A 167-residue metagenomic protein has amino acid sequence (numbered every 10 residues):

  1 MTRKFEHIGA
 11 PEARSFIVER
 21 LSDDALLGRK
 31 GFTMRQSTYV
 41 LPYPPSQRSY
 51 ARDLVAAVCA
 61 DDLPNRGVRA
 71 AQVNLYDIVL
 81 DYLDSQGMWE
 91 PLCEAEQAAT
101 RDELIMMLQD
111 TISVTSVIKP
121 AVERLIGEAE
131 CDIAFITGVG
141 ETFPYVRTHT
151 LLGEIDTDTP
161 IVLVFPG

Functional and structural regions predicted by a protein language model:
I8-E90: N-terminal, charge-rich interaction modules
V40, I133-F135: Structural motif
Y43-Y50, T137-Y145: Gly/Ser/Thr-rich loops at beta-strand to alpha-helix junctions that form or flank small-molecule/cofactor-binding
A70-V117: Long, charge-dense
Y76-I78, G140, F165-G167: Short beta-alpha junction loops
S116-E128: A short, acidic, amphipathic alpha-helical segment used as a generic capping/interface helix at domain edges
P144-I155: Short Gly/Thr/Asp-enriched flexible loops that form oxyanion-binding sites at enzyme active sites
D156-G167: Short, flexible loop segments at boundaries between secondary-structure elements
